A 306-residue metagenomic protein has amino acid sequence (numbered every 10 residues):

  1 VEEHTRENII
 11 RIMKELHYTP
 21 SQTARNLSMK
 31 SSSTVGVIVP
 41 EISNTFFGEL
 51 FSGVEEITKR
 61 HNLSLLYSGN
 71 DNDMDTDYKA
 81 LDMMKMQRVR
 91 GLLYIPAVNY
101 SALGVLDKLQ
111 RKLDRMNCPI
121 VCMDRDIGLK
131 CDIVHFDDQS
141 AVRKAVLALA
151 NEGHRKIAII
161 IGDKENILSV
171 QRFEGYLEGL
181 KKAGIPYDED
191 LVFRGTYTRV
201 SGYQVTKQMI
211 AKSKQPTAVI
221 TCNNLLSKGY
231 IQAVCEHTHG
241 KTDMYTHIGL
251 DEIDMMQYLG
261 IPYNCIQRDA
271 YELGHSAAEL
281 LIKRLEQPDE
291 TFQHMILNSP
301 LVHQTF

Functional and structural regions predicted by a protein language model:
V1-S33, I120: N-terminal helix-turn-helix DNA-binding module of bacterial transcription factors
R11, E15-L16, E56-L63, D82-G91 (+1 more regions): Bacterial carbohydrate/catabolite-sensing allosteric modules
K30-S43, H61-L63: Interdomain hinge and pocket-entrance segments immediately C-terminal to HTH DNA-binding domains
V37, Y94, T221: Redox-cofactor binding/interface segments in oxidoreductases and associated redox assembly factors
V39-E56: N-terminal winged-helix
E41-S43, D71-N72, A97-S101, D163-I167: Short histidine/acidic/glycine/proline-rich micro-motifs that form metal- and phosphate-coordinating active-site loops
D75-K79: Conserved ATP-dependent adenylate/AMP-binding module captured primarily in the ANL superfamily
